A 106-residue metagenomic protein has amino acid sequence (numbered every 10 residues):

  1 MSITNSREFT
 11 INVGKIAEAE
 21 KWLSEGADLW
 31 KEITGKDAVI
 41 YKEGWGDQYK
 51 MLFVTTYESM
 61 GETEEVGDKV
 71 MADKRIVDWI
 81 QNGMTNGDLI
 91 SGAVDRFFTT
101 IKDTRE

Functional and structural regions predicted by a protein language model:
I3-F9, L52: Active-site-flanking beta-strand signature of metal-NTP-handling nucleotidyl enzymes and homologous cyclase-like
T10, T99-I101: Preference for well-ordered, secondary-structure-rich cores of eukaryotic proteins
T10-K21: Short, surface-exposed ligand-recognition loops at beta-strand->loop->(often short) alpha-helix junctions that present
K21-I40, G44, T56-V94: An amphipathic, aromatic/His-enriched active-site/gating alpha helix that lines ligand/cofactor pockets
G44, I101-K102: Short, flexible active-site-adjacent loop segments at beta-strand->alpha-helix junctions, enriched in small/polar
G46-Y49: Short acidic/glycine-enriched loop/turn segments that link adjacent beta-strands
R105-E106: Short acidic DE-rich linear segments
